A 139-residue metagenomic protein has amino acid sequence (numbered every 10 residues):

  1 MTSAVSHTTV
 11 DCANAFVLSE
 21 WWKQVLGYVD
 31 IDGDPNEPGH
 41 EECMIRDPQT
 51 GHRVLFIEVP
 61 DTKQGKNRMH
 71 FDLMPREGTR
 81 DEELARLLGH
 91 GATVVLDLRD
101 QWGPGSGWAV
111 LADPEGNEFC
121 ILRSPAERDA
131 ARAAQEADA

Functional and structural regions predicted by a protein language model:
T2-V10, D32-D34, M44-D47, G51-I57 (+1 more regions): Vicinal oxygen chelate
V5-C12, T62-R86, G107-A112: Vicinal oxygen chelate
N14-F16, Q49-G51, P60-T62, E77-T79 (+1 more regions): Residues that cap or initiate secondary-structure elements
F16-V29, L87-G91: Amphipathic alpha-helical segments
L18-E20, K66, D81-E83, F119-I121 (+2 more regions): Short acidic, gly/pro-rich beta-turn/loop elements at beta-sheet edges and active-site/ligand-binding grooves
W22, I57-P60: Generic, ordered loop/turn and secondary-structure boundary motif
E37: A short catalytic or substrate-binding loop motif that flags glycine-/basic-rich loops and adjacent residues that bind
H40, Q49-G51, Q64-R68: Short connector loops at helix/strand junctions that flank enzyme active sites, especially segments positioning acidic
